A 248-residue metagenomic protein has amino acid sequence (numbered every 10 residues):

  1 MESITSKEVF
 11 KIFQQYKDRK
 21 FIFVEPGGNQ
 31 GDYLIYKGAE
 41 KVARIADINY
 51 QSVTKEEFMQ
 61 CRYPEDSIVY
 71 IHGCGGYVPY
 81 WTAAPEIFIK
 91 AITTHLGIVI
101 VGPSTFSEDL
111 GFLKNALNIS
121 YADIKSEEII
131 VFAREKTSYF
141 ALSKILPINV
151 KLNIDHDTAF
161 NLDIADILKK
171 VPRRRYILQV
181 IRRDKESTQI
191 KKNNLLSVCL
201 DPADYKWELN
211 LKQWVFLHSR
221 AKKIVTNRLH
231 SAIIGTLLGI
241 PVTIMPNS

Functional and structural regions predicted by a protein language model:
M1-S248: Active-site anion-handling motifs in enzyme catalytic cores
